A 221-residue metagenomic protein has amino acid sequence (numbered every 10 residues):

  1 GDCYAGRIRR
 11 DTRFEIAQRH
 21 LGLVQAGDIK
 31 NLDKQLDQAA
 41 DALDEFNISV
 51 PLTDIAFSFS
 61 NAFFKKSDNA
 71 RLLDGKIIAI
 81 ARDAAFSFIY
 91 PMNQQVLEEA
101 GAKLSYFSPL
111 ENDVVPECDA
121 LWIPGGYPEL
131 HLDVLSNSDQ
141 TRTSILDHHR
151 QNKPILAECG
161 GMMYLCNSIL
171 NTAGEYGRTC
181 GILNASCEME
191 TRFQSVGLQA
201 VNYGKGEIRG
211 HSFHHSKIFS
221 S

Functional and structural regions predicted by a protein language model:
G1-N69: Internal gly/pro-rich beta-alpha loop/helix module that stabilizes soluble enzyme cofactors or their anionic handles
I8, F107, L183, F213: Hydrophobic residues at beta-strand termini and immediately following loops that shape nucleotide-binding pockets
R9-R13, P109-L110, G126, G160-G161: Short, ordered loop/turn segments at secondary-structure junctions
R10-I16, N112-V115, I218: A short acidic, often aromatic-flanked loop/helix-cap motif at beta-alpha or helix-coil junctions that lines enzyme
I16-G22, P91-N93, N167-S168: Short acidic, glycine/serine/threonine-rich loops at helix termini
F46, L72-D74, F86-L104, E190-R192 (+1 more regions): C-terminal and late-domain segments of enzyme folds
K76-D139, T143-R150: Phosphate-binding active sites in nucleotide-utilizing proteins
L104, Y127-G204: Cysteine-nucleophile active-site neighborhood
